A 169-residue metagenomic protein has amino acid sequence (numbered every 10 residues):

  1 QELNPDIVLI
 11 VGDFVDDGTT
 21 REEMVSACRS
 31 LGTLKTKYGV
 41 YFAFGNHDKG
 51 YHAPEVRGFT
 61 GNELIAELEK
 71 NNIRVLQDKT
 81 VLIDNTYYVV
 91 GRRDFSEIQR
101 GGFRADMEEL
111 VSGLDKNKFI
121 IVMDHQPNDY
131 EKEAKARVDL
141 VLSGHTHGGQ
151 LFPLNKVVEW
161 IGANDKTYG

Functional and structural regions predicted by a protein language model:
Q1-G169: Soluble catalytic domains of enzymes that build or remodel membrane lipids, polysaccharides, and related
